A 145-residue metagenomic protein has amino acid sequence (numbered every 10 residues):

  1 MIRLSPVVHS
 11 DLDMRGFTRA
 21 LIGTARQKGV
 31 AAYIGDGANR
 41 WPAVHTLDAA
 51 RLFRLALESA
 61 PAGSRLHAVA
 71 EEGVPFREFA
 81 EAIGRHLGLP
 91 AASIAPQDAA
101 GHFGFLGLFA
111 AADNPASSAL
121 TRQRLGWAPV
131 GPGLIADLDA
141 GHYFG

Functional and structural regions predicted by a protein language model:
M1, A43, G73, P115: Short aromatic/basic micro-patch
S5-M14, G35-T46: Glycine-rich "substrate-gating" loop/helix at the edge of Rossmann-like oxidoreductase active sites
V8-R19, Q27-K28, L55-L66: Glycine/proline-rich active-site loop of Rossmann-fold NAD(P)-dependent oxidoreductases
G23-V44, L52: A conserved pocket-lining segment of Rossmann-fold NAD(P)-dependent short-chain dehydrogenase/reductase
T46, E81, G101-A128, F144: Conserved C-terminal active-site "lid" loop/helix of NAD(P)H-dependent oxidoreductases that clamps the redox cofactor
L52-L106: Mid/C-terminal beta-alpha module of Rossmann-like enzyme folds, strongest in SDR-family dehydrogenases/epimerases
P132-G145: Amphipathic terminal alpha-helices
